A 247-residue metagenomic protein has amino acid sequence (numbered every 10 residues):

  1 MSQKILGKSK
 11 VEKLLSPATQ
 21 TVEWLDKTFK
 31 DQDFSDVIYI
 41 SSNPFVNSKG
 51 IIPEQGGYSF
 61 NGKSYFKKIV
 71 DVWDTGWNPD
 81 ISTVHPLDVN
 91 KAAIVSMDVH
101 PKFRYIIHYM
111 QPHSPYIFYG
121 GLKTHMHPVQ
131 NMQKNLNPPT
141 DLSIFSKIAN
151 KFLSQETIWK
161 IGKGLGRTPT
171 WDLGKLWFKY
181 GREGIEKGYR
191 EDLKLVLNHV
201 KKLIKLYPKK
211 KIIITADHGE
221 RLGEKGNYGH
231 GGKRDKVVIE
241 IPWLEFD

Functional and structural regions predicted by a protein language model:
M1-D247: Catalytic domains that recognize anionic headgroups
